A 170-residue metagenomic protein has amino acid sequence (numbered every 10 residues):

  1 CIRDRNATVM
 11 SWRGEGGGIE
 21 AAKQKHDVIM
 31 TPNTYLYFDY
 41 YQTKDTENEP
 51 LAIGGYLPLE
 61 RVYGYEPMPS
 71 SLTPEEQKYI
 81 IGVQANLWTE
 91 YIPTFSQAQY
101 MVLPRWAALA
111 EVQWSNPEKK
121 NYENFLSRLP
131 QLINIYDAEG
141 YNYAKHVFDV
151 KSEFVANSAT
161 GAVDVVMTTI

Functional and structural regions predicted by a protein language model:
C1-I2: Short, small-residue-biased leader/transition segments that mark boundaries at the very start of proteins
R5-A21, H26-P67: Extracellular glycoside hydrolase catalytic/binding regions
V9, W106, M167-I170: Residue-level preference for non-acidic, small/hydrophobic
G16-G18, P69-L72, F154, D164-V166: Generic recognition of flexible, low-complexity loop/linker segments
N33-F38, Y56-L126: Substrate-binding cleft of secreted/luminal carbohydrate-active enzymes
L109, E118-H146: Aromatic-rich peripheral "rim/lid" segments of glycoside hydrolase catalytic domains that contact and position glycan
I133, D137-I170: Low-complexity, disordered linker/stalk regions enriched in Pro/Thr/Ser/Gly
